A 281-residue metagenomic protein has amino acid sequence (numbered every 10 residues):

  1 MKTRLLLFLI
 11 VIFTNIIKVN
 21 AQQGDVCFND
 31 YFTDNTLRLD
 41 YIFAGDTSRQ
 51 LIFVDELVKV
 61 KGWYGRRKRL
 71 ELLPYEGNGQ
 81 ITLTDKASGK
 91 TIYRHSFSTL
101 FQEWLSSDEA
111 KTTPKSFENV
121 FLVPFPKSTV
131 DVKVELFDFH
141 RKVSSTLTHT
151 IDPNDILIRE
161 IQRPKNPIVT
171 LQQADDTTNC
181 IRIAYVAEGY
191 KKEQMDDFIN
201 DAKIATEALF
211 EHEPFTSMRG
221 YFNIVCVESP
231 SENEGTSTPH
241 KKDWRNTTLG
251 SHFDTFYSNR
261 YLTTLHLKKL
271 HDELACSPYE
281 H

Functional and structural regions predicted by a protein language model:
M1-G24: Bacterial Sec-dependent N-terminal signal peptides
K2, G89-I92, H212-T216: Short amphipathic alpha-helical segments with coiled-coil-like heptad repeat character
I10-I12, D30, L72, T112-P114 (+4 more regions): Sterically constrained small-residue positions within well-ordered secondary structures of folded domains
Q23-V26, Y31: Intrinsically disordered, low-structural-confidence terminal and linker regions
Y31-L157: Beta-strand-enriched, solvent-exposed domains that form extended recognition/catalytic surfaces
F97, Y221-F222: Sparse recognition of residues in long alpha-helices and their boundaries
S98, K241-K242: Short intrinsically disordered coil segments
I156-T216, G220, C226-T236, K242-D243 (+5 more regions): Fold-level signature of zinc-dependent metallopeptidase catalytic domains
